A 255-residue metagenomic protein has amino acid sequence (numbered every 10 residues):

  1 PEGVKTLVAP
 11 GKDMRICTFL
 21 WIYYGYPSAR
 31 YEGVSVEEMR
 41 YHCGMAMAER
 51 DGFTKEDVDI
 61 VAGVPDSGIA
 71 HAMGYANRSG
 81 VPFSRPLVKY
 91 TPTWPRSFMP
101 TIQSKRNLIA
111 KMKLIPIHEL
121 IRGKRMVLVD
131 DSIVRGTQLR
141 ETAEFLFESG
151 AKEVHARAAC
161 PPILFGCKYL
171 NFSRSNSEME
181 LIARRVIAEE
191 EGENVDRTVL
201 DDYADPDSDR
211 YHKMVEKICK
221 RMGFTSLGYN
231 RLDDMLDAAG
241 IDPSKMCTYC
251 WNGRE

Functional and structural regions predicted by a protein language model:
P1-E255: PRPP-associated nucleotide enzymes
